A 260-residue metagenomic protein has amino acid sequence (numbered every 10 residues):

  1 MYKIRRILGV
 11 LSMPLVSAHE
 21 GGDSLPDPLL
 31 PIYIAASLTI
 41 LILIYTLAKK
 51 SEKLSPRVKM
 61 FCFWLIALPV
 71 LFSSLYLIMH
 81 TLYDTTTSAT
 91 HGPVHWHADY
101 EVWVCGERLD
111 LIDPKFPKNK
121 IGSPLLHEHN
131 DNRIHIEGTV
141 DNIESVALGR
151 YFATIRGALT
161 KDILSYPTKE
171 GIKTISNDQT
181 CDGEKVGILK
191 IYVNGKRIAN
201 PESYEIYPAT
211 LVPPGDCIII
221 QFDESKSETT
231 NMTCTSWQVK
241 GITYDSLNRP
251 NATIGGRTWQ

Functional and structural regions predicted by a protein language model:
M1-A18: N-terminal secretory/membrane targeting signals
H19-Q260: Ubiquitin-like/PB1-type beta-grasp interaction modules and other compact soluble beta-rich domains
